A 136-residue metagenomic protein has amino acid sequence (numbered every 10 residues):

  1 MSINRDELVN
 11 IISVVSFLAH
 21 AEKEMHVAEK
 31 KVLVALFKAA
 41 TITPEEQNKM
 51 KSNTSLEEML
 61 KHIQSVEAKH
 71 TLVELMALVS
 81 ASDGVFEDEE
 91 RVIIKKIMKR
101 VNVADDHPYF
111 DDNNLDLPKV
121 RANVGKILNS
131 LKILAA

Functional and structural regions predicted by a protein language model:
M1-A136: Small-residue-enriched hydrophobic alpha-helices in membranes
